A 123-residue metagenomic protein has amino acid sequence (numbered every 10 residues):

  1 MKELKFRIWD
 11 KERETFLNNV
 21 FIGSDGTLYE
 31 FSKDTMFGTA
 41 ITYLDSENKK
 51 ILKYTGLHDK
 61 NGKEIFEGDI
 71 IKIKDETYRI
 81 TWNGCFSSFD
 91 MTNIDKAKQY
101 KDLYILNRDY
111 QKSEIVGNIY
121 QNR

Functional and structural regions predicted by a protein language model:
M1-R123: Secondary-structure transition motif
